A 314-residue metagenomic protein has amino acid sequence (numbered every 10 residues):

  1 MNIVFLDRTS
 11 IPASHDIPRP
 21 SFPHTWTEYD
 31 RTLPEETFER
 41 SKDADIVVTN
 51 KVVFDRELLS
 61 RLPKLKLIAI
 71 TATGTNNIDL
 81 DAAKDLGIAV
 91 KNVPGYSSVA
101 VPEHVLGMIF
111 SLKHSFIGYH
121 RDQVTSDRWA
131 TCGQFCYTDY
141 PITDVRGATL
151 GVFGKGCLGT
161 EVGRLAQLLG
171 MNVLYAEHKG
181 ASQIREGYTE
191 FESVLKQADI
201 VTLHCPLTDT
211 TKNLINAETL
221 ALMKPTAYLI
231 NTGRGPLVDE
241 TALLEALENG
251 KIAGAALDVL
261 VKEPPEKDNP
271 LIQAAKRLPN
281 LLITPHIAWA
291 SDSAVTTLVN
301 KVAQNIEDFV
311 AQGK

Functional and structural regions predicted by a protein language model:
M1-A44: N-terminal glycine-/charge-rich "phosphate-binding" loop or analogous flexible N-terminal tail
D30, T71-A72, I88-V99, E177 (+1 more regions): Short beta->alpha connector loops at strand-helix junctions that form conserved, small/polar/Pro-enriched
A44, L62, Q197-A198, T226: An anion/phosphate-binding loop that grips the pyrophosphate of nucleotide cofactors and donors
V52, T73, D199, C205-L207 (+2 more regions): Short glycine-/small-residue-rich Rossmann-like dinucleotide-binding loops
V53-L65, T210-L229: Rossmann-fold NAD(P) dinucleotide-binding segment
L86, P94-T149: Phosphate-binding beta-alpha-beta segment of Rossmann-like dinucleotide-binding domains, i.e., the NAD(P)
C136-P225: Rossmann-like dinucleotide/phosphate-binding beta-alpha-beta segment
T226, T232-K314: Rossmann-like dinucleotide-binding domain for NAD(H)/NADP(H)
